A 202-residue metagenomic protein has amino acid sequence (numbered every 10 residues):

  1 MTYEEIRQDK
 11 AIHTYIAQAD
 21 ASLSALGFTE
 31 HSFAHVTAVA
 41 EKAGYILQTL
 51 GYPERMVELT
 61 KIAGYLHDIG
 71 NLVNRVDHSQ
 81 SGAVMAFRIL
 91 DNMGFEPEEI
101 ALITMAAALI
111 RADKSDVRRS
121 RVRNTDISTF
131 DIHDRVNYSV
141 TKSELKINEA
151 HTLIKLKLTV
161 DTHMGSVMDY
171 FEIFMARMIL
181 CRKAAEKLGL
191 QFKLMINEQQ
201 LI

Functional and structural regions predicted by a protein language model:
M1-A83, R88-I89: Acidic/His-rich, divalent-metal-binding segments that scaffold phosphate/diphosphate chemistry
A43, A108, C181: Aromatic/hydrophobic pocket-lining residues that form π-stacking "cages" and hydrophobic walls in ligand
L50-I147: Divalent metal-dependent catalytic cores for phosphoryl transfer on phosphate-bearing substrates
V117-I202: Terminal helices and disordered tails flanking the catalytic cores of nucleotide-processing hydrolases
